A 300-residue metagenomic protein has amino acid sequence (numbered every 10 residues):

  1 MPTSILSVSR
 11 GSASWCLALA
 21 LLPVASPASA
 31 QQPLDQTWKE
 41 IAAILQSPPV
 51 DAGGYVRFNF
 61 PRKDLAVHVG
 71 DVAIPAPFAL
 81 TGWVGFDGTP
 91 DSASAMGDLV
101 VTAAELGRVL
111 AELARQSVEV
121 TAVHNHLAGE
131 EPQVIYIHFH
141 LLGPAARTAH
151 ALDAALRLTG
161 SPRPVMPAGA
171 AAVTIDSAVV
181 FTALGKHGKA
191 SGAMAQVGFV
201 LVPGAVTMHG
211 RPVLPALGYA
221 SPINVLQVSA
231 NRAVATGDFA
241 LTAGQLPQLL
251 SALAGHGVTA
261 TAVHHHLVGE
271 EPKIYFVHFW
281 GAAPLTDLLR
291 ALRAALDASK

Functional and structural regions predicted by a protein language model:
M1-G11: N-terminal secretory signal peptides that target proteins for export/translocation
A25-P27: N-terminal signal peptide c-region/cleavage motif recognized by signal peptidases
Q31-P61, L65-V69, A154-G210, K300: Intrinsic disorder/low-complexity detector
Q31-T37, V84-A104, L142-P144, L158-A178 (+4 more regions): Terminal, regulation- and interaction-focused segments at domain boundaries
V69-G85, P203-S229, V263: Intrinsic, low-complexity N-terminal interaction/targeting segments
P75-P77, T102-G129, L214-L217, A243-G269: Extended intrinsically disordered, low-complexity coil regions enriched in Ser, Thr, Gly, Ala and often Pro
V101-T121, E130-A170, T174, G281-K300: Hydrophobic, ordered structural segments
